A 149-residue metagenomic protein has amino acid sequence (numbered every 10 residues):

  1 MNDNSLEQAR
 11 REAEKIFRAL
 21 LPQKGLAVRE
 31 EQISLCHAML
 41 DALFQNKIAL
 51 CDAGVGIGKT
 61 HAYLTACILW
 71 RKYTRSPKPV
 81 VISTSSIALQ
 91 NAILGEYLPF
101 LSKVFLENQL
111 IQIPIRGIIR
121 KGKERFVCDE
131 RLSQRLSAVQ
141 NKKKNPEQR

Functional and structural regions predicted by a protein language model:
N2-D52, T65: Conserved pre-motif I regulatory segment
N2-R18, A27-E30, S76-R149: A substrate-engagement module of RecA-like helicase motors
A38-F44, T60-S76, E96-F100: Walker A/P-loop NTP-binding motif
L43, K47, I68-R71, C128-A138: Short, charged low-complexity intrinsically disordered segments located at boundaries of structured domains
D52, G58-T65, N91: Phosphate-binding Walker
